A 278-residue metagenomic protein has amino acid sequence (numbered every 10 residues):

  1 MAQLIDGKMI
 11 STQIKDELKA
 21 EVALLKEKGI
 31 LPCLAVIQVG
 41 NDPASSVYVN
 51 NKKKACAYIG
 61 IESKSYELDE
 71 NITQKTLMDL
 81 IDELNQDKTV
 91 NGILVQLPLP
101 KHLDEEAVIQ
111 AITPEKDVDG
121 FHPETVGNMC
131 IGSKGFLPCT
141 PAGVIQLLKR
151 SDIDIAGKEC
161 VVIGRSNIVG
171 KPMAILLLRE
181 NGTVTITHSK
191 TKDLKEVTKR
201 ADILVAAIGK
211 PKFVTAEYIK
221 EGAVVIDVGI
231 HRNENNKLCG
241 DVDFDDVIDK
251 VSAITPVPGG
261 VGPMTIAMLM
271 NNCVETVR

Functional and structural regions predicted by a protein language model:
M1-I30: Positively charged, low-complexity intrinsically disordered leader regions
N41-K53, G135-V224, K237-I248: Glycine-rich phosphate/diphosphate-binding loop of Rossmann-like nucleotide-binding domains
C56-E70, V184-I186: Short beta-strand elements in bilobed, periplasmic/extracellular small-molecule ligand-binding domains
T76-D87: Short, well-structured alpha-helical segments in soluble
L94-I155: Anion-binding alpha/beta catalytic cores of soluble intermediary-metabolism enzymes, centered on
P98, I208-K210, G229-I230: Short glycine-/small-residue-rich Rossmann-like dinucleotide-binding loops
K101-H102, K212-V214, N233-E234: Short glycine-rich, flexible loops that bind phosphorylated cofactors or substrates
E106-H122, V126, G229-R278: Rossmann-fold NAD(P)-binding glycine/threonine-rich loop
